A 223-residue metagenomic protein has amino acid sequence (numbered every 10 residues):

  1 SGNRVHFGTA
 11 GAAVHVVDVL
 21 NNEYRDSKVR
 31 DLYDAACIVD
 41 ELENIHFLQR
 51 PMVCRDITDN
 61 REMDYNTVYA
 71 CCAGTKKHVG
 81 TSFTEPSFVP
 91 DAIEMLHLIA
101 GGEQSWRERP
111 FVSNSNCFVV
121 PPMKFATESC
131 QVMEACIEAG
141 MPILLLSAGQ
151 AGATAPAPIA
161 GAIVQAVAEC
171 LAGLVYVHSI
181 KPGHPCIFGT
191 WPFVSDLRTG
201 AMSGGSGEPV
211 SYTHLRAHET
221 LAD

Functional and structural regions predicted by a protein language model:
S1-P156, A160: Catalytic alpha/beta active-site cores
Y69-G74, A166-A172, Y212: Acidic, His- and aromatic-enriched active-site or binding-groove loops in soluble protein domains that engage sugars
L96-H97, V164, M202-S206: Short basic, glycine-rich beta-strand/loop surfaces that mediate nucleic-acid
S129-M133, I137-G140, S147-S195: Acidic, glycine-rich loop-and-beta core segments that form the ion-binding/anion-interacting portion of active sites
T154-P158, D196-S211: Membrane-embedded translocation segments of transport machinery
T213-T220: Conserved small/polar residues in nucleotide/adenosyl-binding loops
